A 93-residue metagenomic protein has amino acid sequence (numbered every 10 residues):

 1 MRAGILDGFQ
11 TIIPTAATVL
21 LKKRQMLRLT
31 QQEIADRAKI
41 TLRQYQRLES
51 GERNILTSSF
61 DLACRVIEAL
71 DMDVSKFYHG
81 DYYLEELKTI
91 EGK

Functional and structural regions predicted by a protein language model:
M1-M26: A short, Lys/Arg-rich alpha-helix, primarily the initiator
R2, L6-G8, S75-K93: Short, charged recognition helix plus adjacent turn of helix-turn-helix-like nucleic-acid-binding domains
T15-A16, I40, S58: Alpha-helix N-cap/N′ positions at the starts of helices
T18-R37, R65, E91: Short basic helix-loop element that most often maps to the first helix and adjoining turn of HTH DNA-binding modules
L20, I34, Y45-L48, F77: Conserved hydrophobic/aromatic packing and binding residues within compact polymer-binding modules
R28, E52-E68: Short, basic-rich loop-to-helix N-cap that marks the start of a DNA-contacting helix
Q31-Q32, L42, V74: The DNA-contacting recognition helix of HTH DNA-binding domains and analogous helical DNA-recognition elements
I40-I55: Recognition helix of helix-turn-helix/homeodomain-like DNA-binding domains that insert into the DNA major groove
